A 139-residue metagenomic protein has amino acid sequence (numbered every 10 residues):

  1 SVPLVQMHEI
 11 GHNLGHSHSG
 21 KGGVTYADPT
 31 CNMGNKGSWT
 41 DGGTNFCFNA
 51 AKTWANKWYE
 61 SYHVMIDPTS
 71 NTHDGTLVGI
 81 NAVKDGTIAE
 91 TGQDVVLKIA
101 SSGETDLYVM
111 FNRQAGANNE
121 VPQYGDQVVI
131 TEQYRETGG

Functional and structural regions predicted by a protein language model:
S1-N118: Extracellular hydrolytic enzyme modules, especially secreted metalloproteases of the metzincin/thermolysin-like class
V121-V128: Short coil-to-beta strand junction motifs in C2/discoidin
T131-E132: Catalytic Cys-His active-site segments of thiol-dependent hydrolases/isopeptidases
E136-G139: Contiguous ligand/interfacial binding patches
